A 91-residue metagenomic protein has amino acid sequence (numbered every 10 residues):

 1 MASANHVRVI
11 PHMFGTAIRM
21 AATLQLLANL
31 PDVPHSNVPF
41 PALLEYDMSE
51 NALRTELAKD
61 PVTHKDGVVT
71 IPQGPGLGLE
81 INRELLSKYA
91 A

Functional and structural regions predicted by a protein language model:
M1-V68: Shared catalytic-loop signature of beta/alpha-barrel
N51-A91: C-terminal extensions of enzymes
